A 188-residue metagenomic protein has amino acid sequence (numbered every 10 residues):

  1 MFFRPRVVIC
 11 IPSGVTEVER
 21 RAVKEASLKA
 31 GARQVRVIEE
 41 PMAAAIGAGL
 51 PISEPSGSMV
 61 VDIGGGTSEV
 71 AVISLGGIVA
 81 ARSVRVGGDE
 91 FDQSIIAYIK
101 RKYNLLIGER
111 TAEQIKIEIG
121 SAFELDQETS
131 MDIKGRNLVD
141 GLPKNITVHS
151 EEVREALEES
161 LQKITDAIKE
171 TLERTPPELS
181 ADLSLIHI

Functional and structural regions predicted by a protein language model:
M1-G65, A71-I186: Nucleotide/phosphate-binding catalytic cleft detector across ATP-hydrolyzing and phosphate-transferring enzymes
